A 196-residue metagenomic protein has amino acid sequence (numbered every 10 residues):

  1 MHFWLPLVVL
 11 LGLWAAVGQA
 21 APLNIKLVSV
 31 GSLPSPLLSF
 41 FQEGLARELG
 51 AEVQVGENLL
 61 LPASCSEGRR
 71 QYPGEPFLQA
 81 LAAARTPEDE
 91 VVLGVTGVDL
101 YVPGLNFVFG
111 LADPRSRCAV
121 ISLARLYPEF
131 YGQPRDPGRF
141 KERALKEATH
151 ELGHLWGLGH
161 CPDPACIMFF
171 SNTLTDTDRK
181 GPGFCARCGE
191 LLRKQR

Functional and structural regions predicted by a protein language model:
P6-A15: Bacterial N-terminal signal peptides
A16-A20: Sec/Tat signal peptide C-region and signal peptidase I cleavage site
A21-L33: Fold-level signature of zinc-dependent metallopeptidase catalytic domains
P22-N24, D89, R115, P182: A structure-centric signal for secondary-structure junctions around beta-strands
V30, T96-V98, S171: Short loop/turn motifs enriched for small/polar and acidic residues
S35-A148, G159: Metzincin-family zinc-dependent endopeptidase catalytic domain
Y131-R196: The catalytic-center signature of Zn2+-dependent metalloproteases
